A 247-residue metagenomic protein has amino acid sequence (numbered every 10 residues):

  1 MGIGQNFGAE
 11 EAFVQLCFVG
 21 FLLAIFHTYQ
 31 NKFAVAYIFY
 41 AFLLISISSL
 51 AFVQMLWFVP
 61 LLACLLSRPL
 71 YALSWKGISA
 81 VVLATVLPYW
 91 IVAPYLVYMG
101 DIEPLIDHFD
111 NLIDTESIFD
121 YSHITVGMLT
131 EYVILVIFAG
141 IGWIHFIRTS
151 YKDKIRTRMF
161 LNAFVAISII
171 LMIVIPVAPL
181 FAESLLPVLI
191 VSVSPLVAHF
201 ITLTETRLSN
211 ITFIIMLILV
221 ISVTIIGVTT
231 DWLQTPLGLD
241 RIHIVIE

Functional and structural regions predicted by a protein language model:
M1-A12: Aromatic- and kink-enriched transmembrane "portal" helix at the membrane-lumen/periplasm boundary that abuts
F21-A36: Membrane-interface transmembrane helices that cradle and orient dolichyl/undecaprenyl
A36-A51: Membrane-interface alpha helices of multi-pass inner-membrane proteins
F58-L83: Perimembrane helix-loop-helix junctions
G77-D110: Membrane-lumen/periplasm interface segments of specific transmembrane helices in polyprenyl phosphate-linked
I106-L129, W143-H145: Juxtamembrane membrane-water interface segments that cap and precede transmembrane helices
W143-I167: Membrane-interface helix-loop-helix junctions at transmembrane boundaries of multi-pass membrane enzymes, predominantly
F181-I201: Hydrophobic/aromatic-rich transmembrane helices and adjacent perimembrane loops
